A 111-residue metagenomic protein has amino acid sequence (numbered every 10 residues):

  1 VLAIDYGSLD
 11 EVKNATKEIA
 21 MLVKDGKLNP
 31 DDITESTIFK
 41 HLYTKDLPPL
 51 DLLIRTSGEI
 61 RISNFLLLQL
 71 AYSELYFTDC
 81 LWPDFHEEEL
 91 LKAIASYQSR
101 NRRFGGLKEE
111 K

Functional and structural regions predicted by a protein language model:
V1-K111: Flexible, compositionally biased loop and terminal segments
